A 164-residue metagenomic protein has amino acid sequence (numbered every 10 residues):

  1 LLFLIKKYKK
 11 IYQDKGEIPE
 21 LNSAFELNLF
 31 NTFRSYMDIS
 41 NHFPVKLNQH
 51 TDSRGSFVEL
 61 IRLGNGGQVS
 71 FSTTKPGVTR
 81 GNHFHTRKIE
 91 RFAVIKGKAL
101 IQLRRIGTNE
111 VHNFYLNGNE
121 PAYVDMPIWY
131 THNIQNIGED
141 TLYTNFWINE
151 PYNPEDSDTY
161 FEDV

Functional and structural regions predicted by a protein language model:
L1-L47: Mid/C-terminal beta-alpha module of Rossmann-like enzyme folds, strongest in SDR-family dehydrogenases/epimerases
F43-N82: A short glycine-rich, His/Asp/Glu-containing loop-to-beta-strand
R62-N65, K96, Q135, E139: Hydrophobic alpha-helix feature that most strongly marks membrane-spanning transmembrane helices and their immediate
G66, V78-R91, G118-E120: A short beta-loop-beta micro-motif enriched in histidine and acidic residues
Q68, I101-Q102, D140: N-terminal cap/leader regions of alpha/beta-hydrolase-fold enzymes, predominantly small-molecule hydrolases
R87-R105: Glycine- and acidic-residue-biased ligand/ion/polar-headgroup-sensing regions
R105-W129, N133-Q135, L142-Y143: Short acidic-glycine-tyrosine-enriched beta hairpin
G107-E110, I137-V164: Double-stranded beta-helix
